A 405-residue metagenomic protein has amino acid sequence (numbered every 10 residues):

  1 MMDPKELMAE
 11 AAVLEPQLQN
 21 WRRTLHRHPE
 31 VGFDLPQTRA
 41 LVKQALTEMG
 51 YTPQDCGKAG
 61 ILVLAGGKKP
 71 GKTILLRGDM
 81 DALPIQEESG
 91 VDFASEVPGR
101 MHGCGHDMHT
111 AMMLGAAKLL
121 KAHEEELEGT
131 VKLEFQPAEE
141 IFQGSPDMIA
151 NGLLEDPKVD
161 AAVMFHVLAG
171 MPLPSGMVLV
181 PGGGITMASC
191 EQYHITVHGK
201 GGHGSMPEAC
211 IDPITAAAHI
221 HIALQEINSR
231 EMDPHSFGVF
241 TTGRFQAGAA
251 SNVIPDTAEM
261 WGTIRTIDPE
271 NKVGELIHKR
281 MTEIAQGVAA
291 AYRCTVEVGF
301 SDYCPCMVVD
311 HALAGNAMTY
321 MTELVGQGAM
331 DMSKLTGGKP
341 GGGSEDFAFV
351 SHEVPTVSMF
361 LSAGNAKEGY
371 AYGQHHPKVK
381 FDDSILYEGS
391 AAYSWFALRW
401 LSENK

Functional and structural regions predicted by a protein language model:
D3, L14-W21, D34-A45, K72 (+17 more regions): General structural feature for long, well-ordered alpha-helical segments within catalytic domains of soluble enzymes
D3-H102, A111-E128: Acidic/His- and Gly-rich active-site-bordering loop/insert found across diverse amide/peptide-bond hydrolases
L25, L76, H106, L133 (+7 more regions): Divalent metal-coordination and catalytic microenvironments
E30, D79-D81, A138, L168 (+1 more regions): Active-site beta-loop-alpha junctions enriched in small/polar residues
R77, Q86, Y193-I195, S358-G364: Non-cysteine beta-strand/loop elements that form the S-adenosyl-L-methionine
L83, S89-M101, D107-M108, L120-P255 (+1 more regions): Histidine/acidic-residue-rich, glycine-tolerant segments that coordinate divalent metal ions
A218-K405: Metal-dependent amide/peptide-bond hydrolase catalytic core, centered on the "pita-bread" metallohydrolase fold
